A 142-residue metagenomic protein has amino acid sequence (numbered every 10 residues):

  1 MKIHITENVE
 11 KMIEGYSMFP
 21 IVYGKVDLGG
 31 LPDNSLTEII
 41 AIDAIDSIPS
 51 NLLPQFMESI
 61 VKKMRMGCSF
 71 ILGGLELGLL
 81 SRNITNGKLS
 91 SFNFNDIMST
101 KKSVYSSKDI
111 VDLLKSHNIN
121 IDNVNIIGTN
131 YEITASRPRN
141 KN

Functional and structural regions predicted by a protein language model:
M1-G30, S69-N142: Class I (Rossmann-like) S-adenosyl-L-methionine-dependent methyltransferase catalytic domain, capturing the SAM-binding
L28-A41: A short acidic, Gly/Pro-enriched loop at the edge of an enzyme's catalytic core that lines a small-molecule cofactor
I39, L53-M57, S107: Well-ordered, non-membrane alpha-helical segments in soluble/globular domains
A44-S47: Hydrophobic adenine-recognition pocket in adenosine-nucleotide-binding enzymes
P49-N51: Acidic-and-aromatic substrate-binding clefts and catalytic sites of carbohydrate-active enzymes
P54-S69: A short glycine-rich, Lys/Arg-flanked "PGG" loop and its adjoining helix->strand segment in the class I
